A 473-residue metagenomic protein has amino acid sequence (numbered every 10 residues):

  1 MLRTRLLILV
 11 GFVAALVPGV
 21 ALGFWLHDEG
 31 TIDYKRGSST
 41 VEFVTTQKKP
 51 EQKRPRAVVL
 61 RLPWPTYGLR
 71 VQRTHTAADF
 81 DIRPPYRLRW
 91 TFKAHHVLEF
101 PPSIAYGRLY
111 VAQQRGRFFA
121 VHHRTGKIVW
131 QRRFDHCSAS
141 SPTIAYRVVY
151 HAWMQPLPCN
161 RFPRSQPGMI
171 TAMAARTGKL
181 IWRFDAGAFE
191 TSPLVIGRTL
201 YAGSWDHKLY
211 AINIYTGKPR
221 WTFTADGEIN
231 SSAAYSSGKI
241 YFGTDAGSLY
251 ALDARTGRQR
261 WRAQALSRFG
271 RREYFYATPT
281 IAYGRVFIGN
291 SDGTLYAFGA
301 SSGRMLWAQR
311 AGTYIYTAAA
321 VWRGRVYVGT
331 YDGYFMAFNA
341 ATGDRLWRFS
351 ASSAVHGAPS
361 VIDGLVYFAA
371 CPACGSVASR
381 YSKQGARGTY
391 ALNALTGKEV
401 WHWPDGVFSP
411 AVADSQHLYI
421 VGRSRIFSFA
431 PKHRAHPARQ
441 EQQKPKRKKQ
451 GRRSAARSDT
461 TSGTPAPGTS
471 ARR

Functional and structural regions predicted by a protein language model:
M1-A15: N-terminal Sec-pathway targeting helices
L6, W25-E99, Y110, R117 (+13 more regions): Aromatic (tryptophan-biased) beta-strands that constitute blades/sheets of beta-rich domains
A15-L26: Hydrophobic alpha-helical membrane-insertion segments, chiefly the h-region of N-terminal signal peptides
P63, R108, V148, T199 (+5 more regions): Conserved core beta-strand positions within WD40 beta-propeller blades
W90-S103, Q131-Y146, A152-M169, L180-I196 (+13 more regions): Extracytoplasmic beta-rich repeat domains
